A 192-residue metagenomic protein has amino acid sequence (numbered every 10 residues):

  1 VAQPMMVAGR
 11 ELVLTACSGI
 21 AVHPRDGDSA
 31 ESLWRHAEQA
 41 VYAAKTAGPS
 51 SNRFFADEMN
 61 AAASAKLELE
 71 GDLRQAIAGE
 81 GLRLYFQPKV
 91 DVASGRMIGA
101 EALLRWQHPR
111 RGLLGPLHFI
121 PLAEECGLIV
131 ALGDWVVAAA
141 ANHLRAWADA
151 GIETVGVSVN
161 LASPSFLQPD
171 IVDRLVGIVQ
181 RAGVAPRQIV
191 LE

Functional and structural regions predicted by a protein language model:
Q3-M6, R10-E11, C17-A47, R53-E68 (+5 more regions): Cyclic nucleotide signaling catalytic output domains
M5-R10, A47, A78-G79, D91 (+3 more regions): Nucleotide second-messenger and two-component phosphorelay signaling modules
V13, L114-G115, A131, D170: Alpha-helix N-cap and coil->helix boundary residues
V22, A65-L122, V155, N160 (+1 more regions): Active-site core of bacterial EAL-family cyclic-dinucleotide phosphodiesterase domains
D26-G27, M59-A62, D91, P109 (+3 more regions): Short strand->helix junction
A43-P49, Q107-G112: Short connector loops/turns at beta-strand edges and beta->alpha or beta->beta junctions
N52, V92-E101, C126-E192: Catalytic core of bacterial c-di-GMP phosphodiesterases, primarily the EAL and HD-GYP domains, capturing alpha-helical
